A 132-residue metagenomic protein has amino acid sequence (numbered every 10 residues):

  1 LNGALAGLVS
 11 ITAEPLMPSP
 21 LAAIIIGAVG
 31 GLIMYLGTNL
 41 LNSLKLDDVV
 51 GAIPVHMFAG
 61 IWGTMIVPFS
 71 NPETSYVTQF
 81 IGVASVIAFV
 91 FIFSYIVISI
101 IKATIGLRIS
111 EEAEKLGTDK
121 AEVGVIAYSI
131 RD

Functional and structural regions predicted by a protein language model:
L1-D132: Glycine- and aromatic-enriched membrane alpha-helices
